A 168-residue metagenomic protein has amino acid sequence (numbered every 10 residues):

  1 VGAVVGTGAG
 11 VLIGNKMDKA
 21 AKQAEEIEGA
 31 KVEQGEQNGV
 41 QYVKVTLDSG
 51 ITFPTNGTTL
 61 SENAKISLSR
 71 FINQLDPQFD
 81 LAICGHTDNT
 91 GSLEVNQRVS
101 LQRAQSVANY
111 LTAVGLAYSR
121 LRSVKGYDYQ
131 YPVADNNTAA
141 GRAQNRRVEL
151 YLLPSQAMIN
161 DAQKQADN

Functional and structural regions predicted by a protein language model:
V1-E25: Short, low-complexity, glycine-enriched hydrophobic/amphipathic alpha-helices that associate with lipid bilayers
A3-T7, T46-T52: Acidic/histidine-rich, surface-exposed loop or edge segments in extracytoplasmic proteins
A9-G14, G29, N73-D80, N109-A117: Sec-exported extracytoplasmic/periplasmic mature domains
K16-L47: Amphipathic, membrane-active segments
K22, E26, E62, I66-N73 (+4 more regions): Solvent-exposed, polar/charged alpha-helical surfaces in well-ordered, non-transmembrane soluble domains, broadly
G35-G39, P54-G57, L101, A140: Mature soluble domains of exported/periplasmic/lumenal proteins and thiol-rich metal-chelating peptides
T52-G85, L150, A157-N168: Periplasmic peptidoglycan-binding/anchoring modules of Gram-negative envelope and division proteins
H86-D161: Periplasmic OmpA-like peptidoglycan-binding domain that tethers envelope proteins to the cell wall
